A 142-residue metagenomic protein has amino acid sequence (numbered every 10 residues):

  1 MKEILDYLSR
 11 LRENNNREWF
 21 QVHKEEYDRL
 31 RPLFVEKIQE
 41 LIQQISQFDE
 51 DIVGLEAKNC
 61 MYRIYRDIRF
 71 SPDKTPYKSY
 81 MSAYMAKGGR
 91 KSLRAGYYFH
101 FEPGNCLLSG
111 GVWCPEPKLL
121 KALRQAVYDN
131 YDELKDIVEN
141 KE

Functional and structural regions predicted by a protein language model:
K2-D6, Q43: Polybasic/polar functional segments that serve as interface/processing modules
E13-F48: Contiguous, amphipathic alpha-helical segments that mediate oligomerization or scaffolding in large protein assemblies
Q43-Y62, L123-A126, Y131-I137: Short, intrinsically disordered, low-complexity segments enriched in Ser/Thr and Pro
S46-S92: Hydrophobic/aromatic-rich structural module bridging two neighboring secondary-structure elements via a short loop
P103-E142: Compact, glycine/acidic-enriched structural inserts
